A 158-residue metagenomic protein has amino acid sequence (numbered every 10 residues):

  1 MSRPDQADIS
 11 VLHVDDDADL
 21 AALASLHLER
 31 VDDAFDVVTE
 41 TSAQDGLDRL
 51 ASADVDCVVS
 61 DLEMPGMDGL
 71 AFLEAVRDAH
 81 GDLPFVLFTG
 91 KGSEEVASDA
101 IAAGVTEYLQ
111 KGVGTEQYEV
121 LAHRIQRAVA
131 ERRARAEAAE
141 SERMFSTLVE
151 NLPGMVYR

Functional and structural regions predicted by a protein language model:
R3-A7, L23-L26, D99, E140-R158: PAS/LOV and related PAS-like sensory modules
D15, D61, T89: Active-site residues of response regulator receiver
A18-V38: Two-component/phosphorelay signaling modules centered on CheY-like receiver
T39-D48, G69: Helix N-cap/capping motif at the beta->alpha junctions
A53-V59: Active-site beta3 strand of CheY-like receiver
M64: Receiver (REC) domain active-site loop signature in two-component systems and cognate sites in sensor histidine kinases
Y118-R133: Receiver (REC) domain switch/output surface
